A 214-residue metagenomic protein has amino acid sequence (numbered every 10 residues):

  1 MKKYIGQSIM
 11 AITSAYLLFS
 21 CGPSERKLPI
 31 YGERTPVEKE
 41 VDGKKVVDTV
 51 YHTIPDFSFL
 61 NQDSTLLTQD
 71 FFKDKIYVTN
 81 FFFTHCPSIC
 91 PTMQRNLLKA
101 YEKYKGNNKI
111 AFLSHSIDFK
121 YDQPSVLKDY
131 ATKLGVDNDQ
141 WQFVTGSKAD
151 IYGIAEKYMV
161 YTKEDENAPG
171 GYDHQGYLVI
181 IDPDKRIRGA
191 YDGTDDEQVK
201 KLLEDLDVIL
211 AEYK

Functional and structural regions predicted by a protein language model:
M1-D56, Y213-K214: N-terminal targeting signals for export/organelle localization
I54-P55, Y77, Q175-Y177: Short loop/turn microsegments at loop-to-beta-strand junctions
S58-F59, I180: Hydrophobic beta-strand positions
L67-L97, L113: Short active-site neighborhood of thiol/selenol oxidoreductases, capturing the structured segment around
K109-Q123, D139-A149: Thiol-based oxidoreductase modules, predominantly thioredoxin-like and allied folds used for disulfide exchange
K128-Q175: Short, internal strand/loop/helix patches that form the active-site neighborhood or redox-interaction surface
D165-K214: Thiol-/selenol-based redox modules, centered on thioredoxin-like and closely related oxidoreductase domains
